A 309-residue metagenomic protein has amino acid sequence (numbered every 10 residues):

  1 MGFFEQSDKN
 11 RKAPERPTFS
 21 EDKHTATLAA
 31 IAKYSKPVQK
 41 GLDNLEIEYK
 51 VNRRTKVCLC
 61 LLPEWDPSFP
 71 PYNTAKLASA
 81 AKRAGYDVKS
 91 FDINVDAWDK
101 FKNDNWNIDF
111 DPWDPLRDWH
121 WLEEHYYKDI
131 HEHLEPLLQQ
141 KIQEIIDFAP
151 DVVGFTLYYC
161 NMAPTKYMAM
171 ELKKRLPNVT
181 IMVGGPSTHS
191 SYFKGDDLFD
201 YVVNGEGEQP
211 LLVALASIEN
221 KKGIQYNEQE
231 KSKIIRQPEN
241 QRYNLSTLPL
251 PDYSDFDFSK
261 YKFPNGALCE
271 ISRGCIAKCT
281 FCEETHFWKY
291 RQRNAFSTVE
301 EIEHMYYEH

Functional and structural regions predicted by a protein language model:
M1-L62, K82-R83, D87, I146 (+1 more regions): Radical SAM enzyme core and accessory elements
P17-D22, A26-R53, D66, E219-K221 (+1 more regions): N-terminal [4Fe-4S]-dependent radical SAM core
K56-W65, V152, T180-M182, A295 (+1 more regions): Conserved SAM/AdoMet-binding glycine-rich loop
P63-D66, Y159, R273, T285: Residue-level signal for short, function-critical loop segments
W65-T74: Glycine- and acidic-residue-enriched helix-capping/strand-helix junction motifs
N73, L77-A81, D87-V95, I130-Q241: Glycine-rich beta-alpha loop elements in corrinoid/cobalamin-binding modules across cobalamin-dependent enzymes
A84, D96-H125, H133-F148, H286-H309: Conserved Radical SAM active-site core
S246-H309: Radical SAM [4Fe-4S] cluster-binding motif and immediate context
